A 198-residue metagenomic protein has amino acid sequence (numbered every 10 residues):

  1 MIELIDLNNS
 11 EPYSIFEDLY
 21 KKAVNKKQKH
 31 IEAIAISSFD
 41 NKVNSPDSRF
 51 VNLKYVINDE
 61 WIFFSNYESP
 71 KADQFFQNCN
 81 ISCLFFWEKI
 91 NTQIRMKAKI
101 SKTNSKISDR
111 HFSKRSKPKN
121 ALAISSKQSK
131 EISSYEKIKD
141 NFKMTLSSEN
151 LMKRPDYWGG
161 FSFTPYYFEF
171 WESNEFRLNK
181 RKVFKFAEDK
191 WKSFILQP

Functional and structural regions predicted by a protein language model:
M1-P198: Binding-site signature for planar aromatic cofactors or substrates
